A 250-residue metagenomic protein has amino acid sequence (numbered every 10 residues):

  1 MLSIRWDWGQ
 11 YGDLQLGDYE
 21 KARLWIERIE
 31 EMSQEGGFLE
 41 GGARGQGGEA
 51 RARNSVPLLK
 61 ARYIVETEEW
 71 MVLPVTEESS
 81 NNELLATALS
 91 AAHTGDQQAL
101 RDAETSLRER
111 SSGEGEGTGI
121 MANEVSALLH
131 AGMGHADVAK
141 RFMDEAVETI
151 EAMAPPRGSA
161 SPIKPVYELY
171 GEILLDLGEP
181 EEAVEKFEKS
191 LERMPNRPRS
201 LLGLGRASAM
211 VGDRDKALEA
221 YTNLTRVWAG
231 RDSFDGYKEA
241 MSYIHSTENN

Functional and structural regions predicted by a protein language model:
W8, L59, N82, A86-S90 (+5 more regions): "A position-specific structural signal for the A-helix of alpha-solenoid helical repeats
D13-M32, A92, T105-R108, V147 (+1 more regions): TPR/TPR-like (Sel1-like) alpha-helical repeat modules
E27-F38, T105-S112, D144-P155, E185 (+2 more regions): Amphipathic alpha-helical segments of tetratricopeptide repeats
